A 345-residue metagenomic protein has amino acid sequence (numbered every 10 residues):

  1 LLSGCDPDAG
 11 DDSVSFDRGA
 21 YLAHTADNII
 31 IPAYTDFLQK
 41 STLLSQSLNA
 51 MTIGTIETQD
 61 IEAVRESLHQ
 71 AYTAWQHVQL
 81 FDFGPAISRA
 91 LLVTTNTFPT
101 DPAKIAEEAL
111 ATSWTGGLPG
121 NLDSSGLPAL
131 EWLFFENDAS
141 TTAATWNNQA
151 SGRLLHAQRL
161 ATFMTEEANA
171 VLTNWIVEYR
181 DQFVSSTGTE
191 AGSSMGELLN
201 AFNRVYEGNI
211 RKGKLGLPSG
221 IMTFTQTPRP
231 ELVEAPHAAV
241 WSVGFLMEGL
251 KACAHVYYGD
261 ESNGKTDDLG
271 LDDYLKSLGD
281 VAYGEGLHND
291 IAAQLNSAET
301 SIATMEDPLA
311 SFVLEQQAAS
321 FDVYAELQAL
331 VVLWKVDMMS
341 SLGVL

Functional and structural regions predicted by a protein language model:
L2-G4: C-terminal motif of bacterial Sec signal peptides marking the signal peptidase cleavage site
P7: Short, conserved catalytic or interaction motifs in soluble domains
D11-L345: Mature extracytoplasmic or organellar-lumen-exposed domains after removal of signal/transit peptides
